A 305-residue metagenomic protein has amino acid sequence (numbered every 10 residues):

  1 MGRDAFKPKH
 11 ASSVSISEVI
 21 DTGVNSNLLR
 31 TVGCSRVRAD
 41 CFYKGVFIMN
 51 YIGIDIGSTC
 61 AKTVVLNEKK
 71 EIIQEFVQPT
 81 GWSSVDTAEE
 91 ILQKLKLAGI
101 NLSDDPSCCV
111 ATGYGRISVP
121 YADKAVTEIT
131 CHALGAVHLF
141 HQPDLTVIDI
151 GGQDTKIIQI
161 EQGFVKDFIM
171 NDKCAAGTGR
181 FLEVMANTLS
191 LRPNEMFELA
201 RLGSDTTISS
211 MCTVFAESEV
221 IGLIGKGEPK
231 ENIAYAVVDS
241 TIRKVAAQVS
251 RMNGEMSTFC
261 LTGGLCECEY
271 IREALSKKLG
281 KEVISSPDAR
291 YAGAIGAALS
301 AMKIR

Functional and structural regions predicted by a protein language model:
Y51-E90, V165-C174: Short glycine-rich, Thr/Ser-proximal phosphate-binding strand/loop in the N-terminal lobe of ATP-dependent enzymes
Q74-T80, A98-T130, F140, K166: Short beta-strand-loop/turn "lid" adjacent to the catalytic site in phosphate-handling enzymes
S84, Q162-I208, C212, L299: Glycine-rich phosphate-binding loop plus the immediately following alpha-helix
L92-S107, V245-S257: Phosphate/pyrophosphate-binding loops at sites that engage ATP/ADP/AMP, CoA/4′-phosphopantetheine, polyphosphate
Y114, V249-K278, A289-G293: Glycine-rich phosphate-binding loops at beta-strand->alpha-helix junctions
E128-T188, S285: Glycine-rich phosphate-binding loop of actin/hexokinase-like ATP-binding domains
L134, G179-E183, S286-R305: Glycine-rich phosphate-binding/hydrolytic loop that grips phosphoryl groups
A216-R251, R290: Adenine-nucleotide phosphate-binding core of ATP-dependent small-molecule kinases
